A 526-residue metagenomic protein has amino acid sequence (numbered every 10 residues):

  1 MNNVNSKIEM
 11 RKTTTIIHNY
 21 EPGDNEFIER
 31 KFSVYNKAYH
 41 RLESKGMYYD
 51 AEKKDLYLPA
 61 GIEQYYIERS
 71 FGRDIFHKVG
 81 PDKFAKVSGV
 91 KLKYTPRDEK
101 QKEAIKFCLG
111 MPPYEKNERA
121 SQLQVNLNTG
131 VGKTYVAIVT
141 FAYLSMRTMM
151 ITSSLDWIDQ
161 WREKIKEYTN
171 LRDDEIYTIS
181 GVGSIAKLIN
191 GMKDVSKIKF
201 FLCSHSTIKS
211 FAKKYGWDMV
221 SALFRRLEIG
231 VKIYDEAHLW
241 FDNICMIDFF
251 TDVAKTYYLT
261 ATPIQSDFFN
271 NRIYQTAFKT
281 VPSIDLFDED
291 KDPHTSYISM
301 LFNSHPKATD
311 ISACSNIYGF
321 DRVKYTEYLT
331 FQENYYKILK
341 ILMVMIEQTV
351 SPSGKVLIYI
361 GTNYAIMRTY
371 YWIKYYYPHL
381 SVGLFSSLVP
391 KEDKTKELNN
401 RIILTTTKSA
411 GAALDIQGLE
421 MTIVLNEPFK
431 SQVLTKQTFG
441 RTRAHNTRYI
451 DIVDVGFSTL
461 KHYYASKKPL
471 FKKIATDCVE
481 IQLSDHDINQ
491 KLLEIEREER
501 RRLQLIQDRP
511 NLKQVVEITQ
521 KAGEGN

Functional and structural regions predicted by a protein language model:
K116-T140: Walker A/P-loop
Y143-Y168, T362-I366: Conserved Walker A/P-loop ATP-binding site and its immediately adjacent core in helicase/helicase-like ATPase domains
W157-G183, Y377: Conserved helix-turn-beta segment of the N-terminal RecA-like "Helicase ATP-binding" lobe in SF1/SF2 helicases
V195-K214, E397-A412: Conserved two-lobed SF2 helicase motor
V231, E236-Y297: Post-DEXD/H (motif II) to motif III coupling segment of the RecA-like Helicase ATP-binding lobe
F278, P282-D288, A444-L505: A conserved SF2-helicase RecA2
S283-V356: Conserved interdomain linker/interface between the two RecA-like ATPase lobes of SF2 helicase motors
S387-L470: Conserved RecA-like P-loop NTPase helicase motor core
